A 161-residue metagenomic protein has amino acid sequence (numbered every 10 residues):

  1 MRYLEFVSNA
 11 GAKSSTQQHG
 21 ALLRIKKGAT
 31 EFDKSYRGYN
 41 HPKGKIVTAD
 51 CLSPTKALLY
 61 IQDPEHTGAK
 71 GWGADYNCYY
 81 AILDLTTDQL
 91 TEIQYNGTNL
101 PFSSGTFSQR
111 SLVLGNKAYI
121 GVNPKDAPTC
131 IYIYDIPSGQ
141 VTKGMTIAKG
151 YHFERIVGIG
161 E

Functional and structural regions predicted by a protein language model:
M1, H41-L52, F102-R110, G150-E161: Repeated scaffold domains used in trafficking and secretory/extracellular systems, primarily beta-propellers
M1-E65: Acidic, serine/threonine- and glycine-rich low-complexity intrinsically disordered segments that serve as flexible
S8-A10, G20, I61-D63, D84 (+4 more regions): Active-site proximal loops enriched in glycine and acidic residues that flank catalytic Cys/His/Asp and coordinate
K13-H19, K70-N77, P124-P128: Short, solvent-exposed loop/turn segments at conserved positions within beta-propeller repeat blades
Q18-G28, D75-T86, I133-D135: Beta-propeller blade signature
F32-N40, L90-T98, T142-A148: Beta-propeller fold detector
K45-F102: C-terminal structural cap/anchor segments
E92-G144: C-terminal structured domain segments
